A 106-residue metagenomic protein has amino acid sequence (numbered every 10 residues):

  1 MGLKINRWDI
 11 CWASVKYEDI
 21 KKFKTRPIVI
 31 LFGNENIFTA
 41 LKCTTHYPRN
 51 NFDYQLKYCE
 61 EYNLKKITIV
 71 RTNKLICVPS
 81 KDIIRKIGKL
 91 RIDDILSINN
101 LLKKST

Functional and structural regions predicted by a protein language model:
D19-T25, I30-E60: Compact nucleic-acid interaction/catalytic patches
C59-T106: C-terminal terminal-subdomain/extension
